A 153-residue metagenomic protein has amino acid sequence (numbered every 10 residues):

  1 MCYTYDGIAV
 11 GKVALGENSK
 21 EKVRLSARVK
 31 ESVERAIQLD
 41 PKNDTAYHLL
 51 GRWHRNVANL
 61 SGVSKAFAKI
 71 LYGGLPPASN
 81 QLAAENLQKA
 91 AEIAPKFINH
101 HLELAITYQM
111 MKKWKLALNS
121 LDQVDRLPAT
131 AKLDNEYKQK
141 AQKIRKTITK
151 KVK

Functional and structural regions predicted by a protein language model:
M1-T4, Q109: Short, charge-rich amphipathic alpha-helical segments embedded in non-transmembrane helical bundles/solenoids
Y5-K42, R52-E92, A129-E136: Short coil/linker segments at helix-helix boundaries
R52-N56, I106-Q109, K132-K153: TPR/TPR-like alpha-solenoid helical repeat scaffolds
N86-K89, P95-K96, I106-Q109, L116 (+3 more regions): Outer membrane beta-barrel transmembrane domains
K112, N119, R126, T130-A131: Secondary-structure end/capping motifs
